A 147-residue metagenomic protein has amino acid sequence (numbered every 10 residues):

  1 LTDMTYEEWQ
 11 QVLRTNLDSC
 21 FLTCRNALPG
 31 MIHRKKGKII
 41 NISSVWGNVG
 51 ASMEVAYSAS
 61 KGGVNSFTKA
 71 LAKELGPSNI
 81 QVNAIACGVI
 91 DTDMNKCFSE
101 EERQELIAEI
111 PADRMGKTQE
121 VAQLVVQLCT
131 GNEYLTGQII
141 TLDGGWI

Functional and structural regions predicted by a protein language model:
L1, E8-Q10, L106: Substrate-binding pocket helix/loop in short-chain dehydrogenase/reductase
M4, G50-S58, A70: Active-site loop-to-helix junction immediately N-terminal to the catalytic Tyr of the SDR YXXXK motif in Rossmann-fold
F21, R114-L142: C-terminal substrate-recognition "lid" of short-chain dehydrogenase/reductases
C24, S60, T68: Active-site helix of classical SDR
P29, K73-P77: Alpha-helical segment proximal to the catalytic Tyr-Lys
S44: Residue(s) in the substrate-gating loop at a strand-loop-helix junction that position the organic substrate next
G76, Q81, L135-G137: Short, small/polar-rich loop/turn modules that mediate ligand/substrate recognition or access, typified
